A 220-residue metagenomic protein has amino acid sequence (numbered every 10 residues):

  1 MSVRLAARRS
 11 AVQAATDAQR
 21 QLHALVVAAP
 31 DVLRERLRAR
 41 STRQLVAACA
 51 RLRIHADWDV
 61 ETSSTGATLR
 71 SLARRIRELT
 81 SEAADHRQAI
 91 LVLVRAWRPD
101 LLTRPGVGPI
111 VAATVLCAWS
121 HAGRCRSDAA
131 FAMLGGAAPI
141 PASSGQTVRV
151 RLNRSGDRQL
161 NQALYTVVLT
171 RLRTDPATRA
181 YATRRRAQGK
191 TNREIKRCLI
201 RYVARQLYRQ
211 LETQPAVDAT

Functional and structural regions predicted by a protein language model:
M1-D100: Glycine-rich, often acidic, oxyanion-interacting loops/wings at catalytic, nucleic-acid, or phospho-protein interfaces
L5, L69, V115, A163-V168 (+3 more regions): Short alpha-helical scaffolding segments that buttress acidic/His motifs in well-ordered protein cores
A14, A18-Q21, V111, L160 (+3 more regions): Residue-level detector of well-ordered alpha-helical segments, enriched for hydrophobic/aromatic packing positions
A18-L22, T80, A84, S120-R124 (+2 more regions): Short helix-capping/linker segments at secondary-structure and domain boundaries
A28, A118, L134, C198 (+1 more regions): Short acidic/histidine-centered micro-motifs embedded in hydrophobic/aromatic stretches that mark compact functional
T103, P109-Q188, N192: Phosphate-backbone recognition surface of nucleic-acid-processing proteins
G145-Q146, V150, Y181-T220: Low-complexity, acidic/Ser/Thr- and charged residue-rich accessory regions of DNA metabolism proteins
